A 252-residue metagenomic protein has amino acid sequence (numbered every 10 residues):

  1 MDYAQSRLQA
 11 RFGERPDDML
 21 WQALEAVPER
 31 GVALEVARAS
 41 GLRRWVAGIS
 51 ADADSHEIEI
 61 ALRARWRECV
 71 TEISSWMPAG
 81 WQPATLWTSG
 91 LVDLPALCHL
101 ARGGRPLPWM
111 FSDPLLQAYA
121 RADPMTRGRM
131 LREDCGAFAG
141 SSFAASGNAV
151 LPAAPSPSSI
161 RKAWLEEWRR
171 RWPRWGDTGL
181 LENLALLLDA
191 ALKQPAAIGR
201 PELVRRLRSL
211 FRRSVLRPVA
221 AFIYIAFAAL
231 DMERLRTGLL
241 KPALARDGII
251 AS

Functional and structural regions predicted by a protein language model:
M1-S252: N-terminal domain-start signal
